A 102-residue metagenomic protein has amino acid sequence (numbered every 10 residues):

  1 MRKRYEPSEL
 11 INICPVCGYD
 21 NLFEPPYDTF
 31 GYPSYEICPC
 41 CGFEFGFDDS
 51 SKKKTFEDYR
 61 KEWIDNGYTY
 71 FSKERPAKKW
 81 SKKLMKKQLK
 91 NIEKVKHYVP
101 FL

Functional and structural regions predicted by a protein language model:
M1-E6, K53-L102: Short, intrinsically disordered terminal segments enriched in charged and Pro/Gly residues
I11-I13, N21-F23: C-terminal, charged low-complexity interaction regions
N12-P15, D65: Contiguous interface-forming segments/domains that mediate binding rather than catalysis
C14-C17, C38: Short cysteine-rich clusters marking metal-coordination/redox-active sites
Y19, F43: Short Cys/His-rich local motifs and their 1-3 flanking residues in nucleic-acid-associated proteins and small
F23-E24, F47-D48: Short, non-ligating residues that shape and space the ligands of small metal-coordination modules and catalytic
P26-Y35: Short linker/helix segments within small regulatory modules
